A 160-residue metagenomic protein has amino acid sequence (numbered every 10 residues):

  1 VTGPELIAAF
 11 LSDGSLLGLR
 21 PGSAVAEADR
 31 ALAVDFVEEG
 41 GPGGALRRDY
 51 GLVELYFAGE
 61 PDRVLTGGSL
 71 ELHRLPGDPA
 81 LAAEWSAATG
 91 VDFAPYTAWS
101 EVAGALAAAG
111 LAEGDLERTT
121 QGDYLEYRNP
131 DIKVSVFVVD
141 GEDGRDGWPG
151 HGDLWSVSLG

Functional and structural regions predicted by a protein language model:
V1-G160: Short helix/turn-capping signatures at newly exposed starts of structured segments
